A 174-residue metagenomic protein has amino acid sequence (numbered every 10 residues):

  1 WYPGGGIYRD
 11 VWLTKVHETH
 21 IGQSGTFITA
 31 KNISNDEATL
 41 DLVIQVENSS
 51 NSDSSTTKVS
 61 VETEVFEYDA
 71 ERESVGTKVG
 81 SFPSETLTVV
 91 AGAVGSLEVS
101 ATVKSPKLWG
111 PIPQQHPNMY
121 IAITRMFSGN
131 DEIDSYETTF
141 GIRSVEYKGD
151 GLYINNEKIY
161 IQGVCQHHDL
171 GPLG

Functional and structural regions predicted by a protein language model:
W1-G174: Secreted/periplasmic carbohydrate-active enzymes, especially glycoside hydrolases
